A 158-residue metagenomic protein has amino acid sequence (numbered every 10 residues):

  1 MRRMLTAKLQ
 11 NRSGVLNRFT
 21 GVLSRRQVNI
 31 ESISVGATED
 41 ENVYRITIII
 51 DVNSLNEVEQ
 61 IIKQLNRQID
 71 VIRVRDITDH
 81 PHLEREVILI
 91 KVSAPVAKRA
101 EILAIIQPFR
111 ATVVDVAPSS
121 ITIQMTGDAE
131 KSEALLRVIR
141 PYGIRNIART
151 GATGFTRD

Functional and structural regions predicted by a protein language model:
M1-R45, I49-D158: Long, contiguous binding/interaction regions
